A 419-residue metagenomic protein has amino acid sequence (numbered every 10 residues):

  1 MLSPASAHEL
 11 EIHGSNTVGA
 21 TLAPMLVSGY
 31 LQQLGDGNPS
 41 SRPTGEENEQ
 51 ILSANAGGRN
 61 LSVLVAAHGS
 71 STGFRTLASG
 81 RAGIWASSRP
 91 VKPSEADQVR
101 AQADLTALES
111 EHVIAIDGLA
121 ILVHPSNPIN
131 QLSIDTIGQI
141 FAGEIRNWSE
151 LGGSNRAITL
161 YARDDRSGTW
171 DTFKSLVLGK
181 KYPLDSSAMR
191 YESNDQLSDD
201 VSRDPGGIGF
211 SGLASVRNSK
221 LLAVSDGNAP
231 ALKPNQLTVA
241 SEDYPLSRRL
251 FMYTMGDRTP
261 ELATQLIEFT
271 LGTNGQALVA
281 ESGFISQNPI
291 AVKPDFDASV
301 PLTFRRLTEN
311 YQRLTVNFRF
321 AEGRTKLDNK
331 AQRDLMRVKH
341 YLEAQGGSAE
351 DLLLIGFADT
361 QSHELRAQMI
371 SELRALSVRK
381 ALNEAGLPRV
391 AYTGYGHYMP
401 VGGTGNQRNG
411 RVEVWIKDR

Functional and structural regions predicted by a protein language model:
S3-I355, H363-K380, L387, G402-T404: Exported/periplasmic ABC-transporter solute-binding proteins
Y395-M399: Histidine-bearing beta->alpha loop at or near hydrolase active sites
N409-I416: C-terminal edge-of-domain segments
R419: C-terminal extracytoplasmic interaction modules
